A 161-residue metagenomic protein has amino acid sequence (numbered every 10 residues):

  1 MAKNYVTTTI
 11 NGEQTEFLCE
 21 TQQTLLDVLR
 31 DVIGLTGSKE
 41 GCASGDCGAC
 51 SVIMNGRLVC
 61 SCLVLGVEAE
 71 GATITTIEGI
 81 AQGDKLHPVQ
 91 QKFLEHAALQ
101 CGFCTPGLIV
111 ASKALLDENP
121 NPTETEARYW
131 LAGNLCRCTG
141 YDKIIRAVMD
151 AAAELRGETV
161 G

Functional and structural regions predicted by a protein language model:
M1-G161: Signature of N-terminal electron-transfer/Fe-S-associated modules in redox systems
